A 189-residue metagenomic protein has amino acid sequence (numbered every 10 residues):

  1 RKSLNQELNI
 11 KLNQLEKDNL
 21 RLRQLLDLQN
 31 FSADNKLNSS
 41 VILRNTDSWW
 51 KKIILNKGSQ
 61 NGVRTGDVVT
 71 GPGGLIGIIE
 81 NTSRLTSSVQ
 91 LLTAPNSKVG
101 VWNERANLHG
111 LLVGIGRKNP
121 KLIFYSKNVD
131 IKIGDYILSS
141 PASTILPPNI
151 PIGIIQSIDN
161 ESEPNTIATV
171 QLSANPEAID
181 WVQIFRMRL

Functional and structural regions predicted by a protein language model:
R1-N5: N-terminal leader/propeptide and maturation segments of large enzyme subunits in energy/redox metabolism and hydrolases
E7-Q14, L20-L189: A secondary-structure micro-motif
